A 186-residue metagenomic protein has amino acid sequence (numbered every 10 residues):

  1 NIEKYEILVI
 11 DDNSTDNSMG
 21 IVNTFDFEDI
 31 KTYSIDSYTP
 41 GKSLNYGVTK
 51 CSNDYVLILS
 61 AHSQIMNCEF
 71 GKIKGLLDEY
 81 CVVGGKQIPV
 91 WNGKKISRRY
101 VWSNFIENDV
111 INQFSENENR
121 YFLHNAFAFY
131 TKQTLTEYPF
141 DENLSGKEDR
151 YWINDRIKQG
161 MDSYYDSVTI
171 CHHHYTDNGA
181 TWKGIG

Functional and structural regions predicted by a protein language model:
K4-N13, Y33-D36: Short beta-strand/loop segment that forms part of the nucleotide-sugar
D11-G20, S63: A conserved acidic beta->alpha catalytic loop
I35-C51: Glycine-rich, basic loop-to-helix element that forms the pyrophosphate-binding segment of sugar-nucleotide handling
V56: Short aromatic/hydrophobic "clamp" motif used to bind/position activated sugar donors
C68-R98: Conserved donor NDP-sugar-binding/catalytic core segment of glycosyltransferases
V110-Y130, S145: A recurrent flexible, glycine/aromatic-enriched loop bordering the glycosyltransferase active site that acts as
S145-N154: Acidic donor-binding loop at a coil-to-helix junction in glycosyltransferase catalytic cores that engages
D162, D166-G184: Active-site donor/metal-binding and catalytic loop motifs of nucleotide-sugar-dependent glycosylation enzymes
